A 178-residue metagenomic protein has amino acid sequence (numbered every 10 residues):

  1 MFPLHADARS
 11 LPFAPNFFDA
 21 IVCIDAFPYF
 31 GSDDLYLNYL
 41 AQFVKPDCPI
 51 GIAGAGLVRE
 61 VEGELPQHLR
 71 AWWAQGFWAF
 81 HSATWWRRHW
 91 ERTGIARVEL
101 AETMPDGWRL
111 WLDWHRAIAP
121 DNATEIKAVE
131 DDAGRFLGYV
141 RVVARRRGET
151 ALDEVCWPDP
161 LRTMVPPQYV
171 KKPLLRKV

Functional and structural regions predicted by a protein language model:
M1-S10: Conserved SAM-binding strand-loop segment of SAM-dependent methyltransferases
R9-I21: A short acidic, Gly/Pro-enriched loop at the edge of an enzyme's catalytic core that lines a small-molecule cofactor
D19-D34: A short SAM/SAH-binding and catalytic strip from SAM-dependent methyltransferases
D34-P49: A short glycine-rich, Lys/Arg-flanked "PGG" loop and its adjoining helix->strand segment in the class I
A55-F77: Short, glycine-/aromatic-enriched active-site segment of Class I SAM-dependent methyltransferases
W78-R97: Short alpha-helix
A96-N122: Conserved catalytic loop of SAM-dependent methyltransferase domains
T124-V178: C-terminal lobe and adjacent flexible extensions of AdoMet/dcAdoMet transferase-like proteins
